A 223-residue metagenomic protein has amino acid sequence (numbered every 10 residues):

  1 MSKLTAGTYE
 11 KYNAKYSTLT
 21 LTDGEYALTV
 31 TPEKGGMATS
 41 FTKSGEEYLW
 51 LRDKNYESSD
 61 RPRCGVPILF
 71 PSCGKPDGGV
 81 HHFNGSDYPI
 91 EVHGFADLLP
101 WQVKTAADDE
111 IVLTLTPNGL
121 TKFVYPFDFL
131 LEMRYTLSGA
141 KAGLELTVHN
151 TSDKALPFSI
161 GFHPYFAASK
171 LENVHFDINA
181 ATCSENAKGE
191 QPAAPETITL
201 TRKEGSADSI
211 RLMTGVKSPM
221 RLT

Functional and structural regions predicted by a protein language model:
M1-P67, P71-C73, G78-V80, D87-E91 (+1 more regions): Beta-strand-rich N-terminal accessory domains
K3-Y9, N13, H82-G139: Extended, loop-rich substrate-binding clefts of extracytoplasmic carbohydrate-active enzymes
L19, I111, A142-L144, M220: Hydrophobic residues embedded in beta-strands of well-ordered beta-sheets
L21, P32, P117-F158, F162-F166: Acidic, contiguous internal or C-terminal segments within carbohydrate-active enzymes that form a structured patch used
G24-A27, E46-E47, S86, D109 (+3 more regions): Short acidic/polar mixed-charge low-complexity motifs
T42, E46-E47, K104-A106, G119-D128 (+3 more regions): Hydrophobic small-molecule pocket/channel-lining residues, especially in calycin-type beta-barrels
E47-R63, Y88-I90, F95-L99, V174-P195: Glycine-rich, pocket-lining loop/helix-strand segments that form or immediately flank
L156-P157, Y165-T223: Active-site/ligand-binding surface loops and adjacent short beta/alpha elements that line catalytic pockets across
